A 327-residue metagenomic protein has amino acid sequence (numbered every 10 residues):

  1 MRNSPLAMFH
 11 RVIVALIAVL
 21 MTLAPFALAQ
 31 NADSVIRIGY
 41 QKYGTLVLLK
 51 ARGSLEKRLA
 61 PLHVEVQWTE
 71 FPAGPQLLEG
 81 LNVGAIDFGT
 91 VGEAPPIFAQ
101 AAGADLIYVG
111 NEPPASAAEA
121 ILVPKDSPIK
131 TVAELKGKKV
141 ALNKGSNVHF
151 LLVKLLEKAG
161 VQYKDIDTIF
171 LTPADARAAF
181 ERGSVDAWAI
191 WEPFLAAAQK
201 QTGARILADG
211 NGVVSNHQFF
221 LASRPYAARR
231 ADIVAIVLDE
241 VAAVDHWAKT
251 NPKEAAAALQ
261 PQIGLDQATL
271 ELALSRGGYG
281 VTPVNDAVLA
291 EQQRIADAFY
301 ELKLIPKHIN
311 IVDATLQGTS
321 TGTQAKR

Functional and structural regions predicted by a protein language model:
M1-F9: N-terminal secretory signal peptides that target proteins for export/translocation
V12-A24: Bacterial N-terminal signal peptides
P25-A29: Sec/Tat signal peptide C-region and signal peptidase I cleavage site
N31-V161, T168-F170, D186-I190, I206-L207 (+1 more regions): Short, glycine-/small- and polar/acidic-enriched structural segments that line small-molecule recognition paths
T45, G137-L142, V185, S223-P225 (+2 more regions): Second-shell loop/turn segments in exported
A94, T168-I169, P173-P261: Pocket-lining segment of extracytoplasmic ligand-binding domains
A228-L304: Secondary-structure end/capping motifs
D297-R327: Conserved C-terminal helix/tail region of periplasmic/extracytoplasmic solute-binding proteins
